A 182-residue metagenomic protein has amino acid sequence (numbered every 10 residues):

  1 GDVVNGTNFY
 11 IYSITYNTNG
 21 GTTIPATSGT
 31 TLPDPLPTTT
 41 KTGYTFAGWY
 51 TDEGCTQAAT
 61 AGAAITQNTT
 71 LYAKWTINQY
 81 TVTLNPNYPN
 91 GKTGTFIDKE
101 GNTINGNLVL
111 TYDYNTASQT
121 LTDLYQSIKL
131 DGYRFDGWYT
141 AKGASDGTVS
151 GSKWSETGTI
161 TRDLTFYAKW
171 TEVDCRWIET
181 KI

Functional and structural regions predicted by a protein language model:
G1-I182: Secondary-structure capping and domain/repeat boundary segments
